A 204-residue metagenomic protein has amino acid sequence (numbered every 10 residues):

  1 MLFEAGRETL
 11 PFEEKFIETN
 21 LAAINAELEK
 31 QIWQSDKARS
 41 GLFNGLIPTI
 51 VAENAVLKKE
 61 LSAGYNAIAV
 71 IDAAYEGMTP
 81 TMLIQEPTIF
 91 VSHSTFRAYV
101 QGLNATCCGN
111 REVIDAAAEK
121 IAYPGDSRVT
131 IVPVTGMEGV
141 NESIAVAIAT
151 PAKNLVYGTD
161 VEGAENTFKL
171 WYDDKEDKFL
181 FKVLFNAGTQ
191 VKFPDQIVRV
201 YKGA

Functional and structural regions predicted by a protein language model:
L2-G77, R199-A204: Alpha-helical scaffold segments that mediate packing/assembly in large oligomeric complexes
E4-A5, L10, P48-Y65, V100-A204: Sequence/fold signature of self-assembling virion shell proteins
E14, Q85, D177-F179: Residues at beta-strand starts and edge strands
A26, T95-R97, A187: Short loop/turn segments at secondary-structure transitions that flank enzyme active sites
K30-K37, Q85-T88, V113-A118: Short glycine-rich, low-complexity/disordered patches
G41, S94-A98, E138: Short, catalytically relevant binding-site loops at active-site mouths
I71-T106: Ordered core of a single globular domain
